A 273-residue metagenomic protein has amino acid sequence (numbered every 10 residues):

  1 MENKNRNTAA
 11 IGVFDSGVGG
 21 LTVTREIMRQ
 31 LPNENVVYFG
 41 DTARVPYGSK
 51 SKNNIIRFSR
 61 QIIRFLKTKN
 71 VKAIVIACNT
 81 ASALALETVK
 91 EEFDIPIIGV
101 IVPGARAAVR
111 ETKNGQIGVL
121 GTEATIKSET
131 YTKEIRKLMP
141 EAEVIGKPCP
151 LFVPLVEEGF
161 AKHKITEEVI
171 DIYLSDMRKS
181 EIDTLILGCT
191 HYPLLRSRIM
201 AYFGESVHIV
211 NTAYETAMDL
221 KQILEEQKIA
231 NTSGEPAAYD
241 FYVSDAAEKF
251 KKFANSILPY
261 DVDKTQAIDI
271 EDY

Functional and structural regions predicted by a protein language model:
M1-Y273: Non-catalytic structural scaffold of enzyme domains
